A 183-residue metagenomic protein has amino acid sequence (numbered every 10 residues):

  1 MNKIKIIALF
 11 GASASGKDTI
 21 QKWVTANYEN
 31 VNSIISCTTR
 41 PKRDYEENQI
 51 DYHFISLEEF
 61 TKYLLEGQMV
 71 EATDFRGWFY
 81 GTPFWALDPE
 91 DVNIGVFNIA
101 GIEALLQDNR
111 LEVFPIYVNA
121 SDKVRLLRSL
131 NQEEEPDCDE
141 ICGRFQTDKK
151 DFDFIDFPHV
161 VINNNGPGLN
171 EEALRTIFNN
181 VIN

Functional and structural regions predicted by a protein language model:
N2-I6, D91: Pre-Walker A (Motif I) flank of P-loop NTPase domains
L9: Hydrophobic anchor at the beta1->P-loop junction of P-loop NTPases
A12: P-loop (Walker A) phosphate-binding loop of NTP-binding proteins
K17-D18: Walker A/P-loop
A26-I35: Post-Walker A helix-loop "phosphate-sensing" segment adjacent to the P-loop in P-loop NTPases
T38-N93, F97: ATP-dependent small-molecule kinase phosphotransfer cores that center on conserved nucleotide phosphate-binding segments
I94-N98, D108-N131: Conserved phosphate-donor/acceptor-positioning beta-strand/loop module used by diverse small-molecule
E134-V181: Small-molecule kinase domains that catalyze NTP-dependent phosphoryl transfer to phosphate-bearing small molecules
